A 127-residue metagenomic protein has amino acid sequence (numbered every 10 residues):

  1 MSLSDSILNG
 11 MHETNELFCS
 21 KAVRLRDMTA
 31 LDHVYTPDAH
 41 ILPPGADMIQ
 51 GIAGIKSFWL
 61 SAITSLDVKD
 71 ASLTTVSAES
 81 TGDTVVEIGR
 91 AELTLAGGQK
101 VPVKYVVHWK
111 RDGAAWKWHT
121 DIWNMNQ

Functional and structural regions predicted by a protein language model:
S2-H33, H40-Q127: A beta-strand edge to alpha-helix "cap/lid" segment located at domain peripheries
